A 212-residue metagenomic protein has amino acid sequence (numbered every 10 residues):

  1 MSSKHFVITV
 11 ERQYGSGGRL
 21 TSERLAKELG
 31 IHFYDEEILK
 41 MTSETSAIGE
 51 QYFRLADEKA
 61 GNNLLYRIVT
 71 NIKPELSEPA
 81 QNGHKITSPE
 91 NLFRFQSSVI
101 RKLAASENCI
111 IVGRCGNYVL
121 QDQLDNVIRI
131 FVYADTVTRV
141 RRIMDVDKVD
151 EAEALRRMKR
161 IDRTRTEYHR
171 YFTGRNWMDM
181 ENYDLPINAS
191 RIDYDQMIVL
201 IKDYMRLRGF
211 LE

Functional and structural regions predicted by a protein language model:
S3-I8, E107: Pre-Walker A (Motif I) flank of P-loop NTPase domains
V10-E23: Glycine-rich phosphate-binding P-loop
H32-S43: Short beta-strand-centered segment that lines the nucleotide-binding/catalytic pocket of NTP-utilizing
F33, V127-R129, D184-P186: Conserved beta-strand scaffold positions in the cores of enzyme catalytic domains, especially in NTP/NDP-utilizing
S43-N108: ATP-dependent small-molecule kinase phosphotransfer cores that center on conserved nucleotide phosphate-binding segments
N62-I68, K73, D150-Y194: Small-molecule kinase domains that catalyze NTP-dependent phosphoryl transfer to phosphate-bearing small molecules
V99-D147: ATP-dependent NMP and nucleoside kinases share a basic, alpha-helical "lid"
K102, R114, Y118, Y133-V137 (+5 more regions): Long, contiguous binding/interaction regions
